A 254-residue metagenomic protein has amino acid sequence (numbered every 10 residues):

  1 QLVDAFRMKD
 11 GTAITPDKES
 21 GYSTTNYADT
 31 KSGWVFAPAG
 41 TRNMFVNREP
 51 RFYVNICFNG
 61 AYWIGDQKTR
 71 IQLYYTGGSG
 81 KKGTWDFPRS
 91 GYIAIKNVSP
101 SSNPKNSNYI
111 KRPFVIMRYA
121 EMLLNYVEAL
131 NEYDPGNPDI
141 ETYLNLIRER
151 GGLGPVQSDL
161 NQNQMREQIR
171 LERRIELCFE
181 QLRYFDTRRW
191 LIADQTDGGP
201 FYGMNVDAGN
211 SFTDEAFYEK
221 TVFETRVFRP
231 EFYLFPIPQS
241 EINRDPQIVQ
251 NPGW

Functional and structural regions predicted by a protein language model:
Q1-W254: Acidic/polar-rich alpha-helix caps and helix-coil junctions
